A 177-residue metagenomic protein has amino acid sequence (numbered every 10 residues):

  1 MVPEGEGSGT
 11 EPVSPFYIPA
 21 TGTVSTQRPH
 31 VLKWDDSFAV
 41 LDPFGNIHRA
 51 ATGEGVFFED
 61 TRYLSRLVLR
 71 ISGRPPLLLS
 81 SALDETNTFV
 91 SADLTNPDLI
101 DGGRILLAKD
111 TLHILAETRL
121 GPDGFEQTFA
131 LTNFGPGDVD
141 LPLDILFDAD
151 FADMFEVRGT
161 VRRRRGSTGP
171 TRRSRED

Functional and structural regions predicted by a protein language model:
M1-D177: Terminal accessory carbohydrate-recognition/targeting modules of carbohydrate-active enzymes
